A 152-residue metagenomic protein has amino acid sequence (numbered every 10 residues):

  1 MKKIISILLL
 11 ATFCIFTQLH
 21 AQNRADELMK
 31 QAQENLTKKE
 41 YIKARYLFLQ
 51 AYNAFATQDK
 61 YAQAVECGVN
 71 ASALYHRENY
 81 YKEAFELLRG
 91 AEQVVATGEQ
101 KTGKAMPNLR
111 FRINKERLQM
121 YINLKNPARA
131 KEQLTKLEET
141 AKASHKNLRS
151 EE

Functional and structural regions predicted by a protein language model:
Q22-N23, A62, K104-N108, L148-R149: Residue signature of alpha-solenoid helical repeat architecture, marking inter-repeat boundaries and helix-start
K30, Q63, N70, L109-R112 (+1 more regions): "A position-specific structural signal for the A-helix of alpha-solenoid helical repeats
L49-A54, R89-Q100, T135-H145: Amphipathic alpha-helical segments of tetratricopeptide repeats
E152: Conserved small/polar residues in nucleotide/adenosyl-binding loops
